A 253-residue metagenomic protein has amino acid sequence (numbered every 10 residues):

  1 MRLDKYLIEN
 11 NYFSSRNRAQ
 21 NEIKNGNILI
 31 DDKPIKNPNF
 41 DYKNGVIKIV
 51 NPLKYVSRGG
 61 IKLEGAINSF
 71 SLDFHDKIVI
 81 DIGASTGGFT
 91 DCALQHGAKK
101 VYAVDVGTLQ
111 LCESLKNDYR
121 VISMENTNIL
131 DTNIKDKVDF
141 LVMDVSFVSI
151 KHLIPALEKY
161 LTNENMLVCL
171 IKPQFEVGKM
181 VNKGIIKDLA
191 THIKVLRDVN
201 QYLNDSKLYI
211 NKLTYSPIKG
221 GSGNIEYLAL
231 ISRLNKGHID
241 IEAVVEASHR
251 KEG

Functional and structural regions predicted by a protein language model:
M1-G45, I78: A basic, amphipathic helix-loop patch mediating RNA/tRNA/ribosome contacts
I28, K99-V104: Short beta-strand element of Class I
H75-S85: Conserved class I S-adenosyl-L-methionine
T86-G97: Conserved SAM-binding loop of SAM-dependent methyltransferases across substrates and taxa, primarily the Class I
Y102-H152: S-adenosyl-L-methionine
K151-V168, F175: A short glycine-rich, Lys/Arg-flanked "PGG" loop and its adjoining helix->strand segment in the class I
P173-D188: Short, glycine-/aromatic-enriched active-site segment of Class I SAM-dependent methyltransferases
I225, S232-G253: Flexible, glycine-/basic-rich loop-and-beta segments that form/coincide with the SAM-dependent methyltransferase
